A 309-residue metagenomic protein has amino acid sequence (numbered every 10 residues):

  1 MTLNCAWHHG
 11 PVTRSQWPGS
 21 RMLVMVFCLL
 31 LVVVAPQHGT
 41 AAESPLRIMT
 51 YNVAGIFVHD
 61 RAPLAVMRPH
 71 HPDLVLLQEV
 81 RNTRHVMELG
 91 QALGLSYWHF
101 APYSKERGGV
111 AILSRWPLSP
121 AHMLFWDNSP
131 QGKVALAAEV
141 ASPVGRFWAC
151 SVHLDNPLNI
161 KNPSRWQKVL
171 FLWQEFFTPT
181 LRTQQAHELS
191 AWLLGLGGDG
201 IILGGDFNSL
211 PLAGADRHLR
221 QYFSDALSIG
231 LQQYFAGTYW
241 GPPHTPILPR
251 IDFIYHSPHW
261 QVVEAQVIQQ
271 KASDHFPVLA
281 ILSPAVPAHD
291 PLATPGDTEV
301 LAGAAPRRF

Functional and structural regions predicted by a protein language model:
T2-H9, S15, G19-A92, H187 (+1 more regions): N-terminal, active-site-proximal structural segment of metallo-dependent hydrolase catalytic domains
S44-V53, P63-V86, L113, A138 (+5 more regions): Active-site beta-strand/loop signature of hydrolases that rely on acidic residues for catalysis
G55-R61, V86, H122, N159-I160 (+3 more regions): Short, solvent-exposed loop/turn elements at domain surfaces
V58-A62, R81, K105, P130-G132 (+2 more regions): Soluble or luminal CAZymes and related metallo-dependent hydrolases
A62-P63, L89, I160-S164, G214-R217 (+1 more regions): Short aromatic-enriched loop/helix-cap "lid" or pocket-rim segments at secondary-structure transitions that line
L74, Q78-N159, Q266-Q269: Structured beta-strand-rich core segments of catalytic domains in phosphoester-bond hydrolases
S96-I112, P179, H187-I201, F207-P277: Active site of divalent-metal-dependent phosphoester/diester hydrolases
I160-P179: A solvent-exposed, charged loop/short amphipathic helix patch at secondary-structure junctions
